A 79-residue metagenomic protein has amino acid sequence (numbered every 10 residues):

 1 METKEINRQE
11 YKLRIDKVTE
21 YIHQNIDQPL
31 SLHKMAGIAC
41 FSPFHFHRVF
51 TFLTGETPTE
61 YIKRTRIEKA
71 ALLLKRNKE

Functional and structural regions predicted by a protein language model:
M1-R8, T54: N-terminal intrinsically disordered/low-complexity leader segments
I6-L13, E60: Basic, helix-initiating cap at the start of DNA-binding domains
D16-H33, F52-E79: Terminal helix-turn-helix DNA-binding modules in bacterial transcription factors
A36: The alpha-helix within a helix-turn-helix
S42-P43: Short coil turns linking two alpha-helices in DNA-binding domains
